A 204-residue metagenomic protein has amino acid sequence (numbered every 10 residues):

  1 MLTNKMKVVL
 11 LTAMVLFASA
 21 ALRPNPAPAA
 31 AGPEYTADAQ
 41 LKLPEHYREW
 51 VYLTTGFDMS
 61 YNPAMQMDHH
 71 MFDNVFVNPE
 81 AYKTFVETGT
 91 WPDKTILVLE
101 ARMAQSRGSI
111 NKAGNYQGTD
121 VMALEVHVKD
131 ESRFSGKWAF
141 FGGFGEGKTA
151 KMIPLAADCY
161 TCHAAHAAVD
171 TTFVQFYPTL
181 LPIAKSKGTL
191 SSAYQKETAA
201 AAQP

Functional and structural regions predicted by a protein language model:
M1-L11: Bacterial N-terminal signal peptides that target proteins for export
V9-S19: Bacterial N-terminal signal peptides
F17-A30: Bacterial Sec-dependent signal peptides at the C-terminal "C-region" and cleavage site
P33-T36, L41-V51, T55-S60, H69 (+1 more regions): Sequence context surrounding c-type heme c attachment/ligation sites in exported
N62-A64: Acidic, aliphatic-rich amphipathic alpha-helical segments
H70-Y82: Short, structured beta-strand/loop micro-motifs enriched in basic residues and often containing a Trp
